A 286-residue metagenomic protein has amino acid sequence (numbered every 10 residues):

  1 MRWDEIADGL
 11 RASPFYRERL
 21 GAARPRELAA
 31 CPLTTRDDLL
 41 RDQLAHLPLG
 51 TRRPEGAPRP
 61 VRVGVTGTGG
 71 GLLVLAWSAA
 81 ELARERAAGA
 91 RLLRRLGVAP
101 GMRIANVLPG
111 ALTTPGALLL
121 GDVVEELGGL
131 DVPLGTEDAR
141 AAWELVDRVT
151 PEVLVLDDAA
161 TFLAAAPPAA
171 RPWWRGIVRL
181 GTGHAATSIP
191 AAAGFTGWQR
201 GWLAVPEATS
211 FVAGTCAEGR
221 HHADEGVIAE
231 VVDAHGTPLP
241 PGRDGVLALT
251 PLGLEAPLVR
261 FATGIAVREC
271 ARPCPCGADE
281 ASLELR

Functional and structural regions predicted by a protein language model:
M1-A87, R91-R95, A99-P100, H235: Nucleotide 5′-phosphate-binding alpha/beta core
R2-D8, L127-R286: Active-site glycine/GP-rich loop and adjacent strand/helix microenvironment that borders small-molecule binding pockets
F15, V61, A88, L119 (+2 more regions): Short Gly/charged-rich anion-binding patches and loops
G70-R84, G121-V132, R148-V155: Acidic/glycine-enriched edge-of-secondary-structure segments
G70-W77, G101-L108, W143, P240: Short acidic, glycine/Ser/Thr-rich loop/turn "cap" segments at secondary-structure junctions
L82, P109-T113, A159-A160: Short glycine-enriched loops at secondary-structure junctions
A83, T113-P115, R140, P257: Loop/helix-junction capping segments adjacent to catalytic residues or to phosphate/diphosphate-binding pockets
A90-G129: Conserved AMP-binding loop of ANL adenylate-forming enzymes
